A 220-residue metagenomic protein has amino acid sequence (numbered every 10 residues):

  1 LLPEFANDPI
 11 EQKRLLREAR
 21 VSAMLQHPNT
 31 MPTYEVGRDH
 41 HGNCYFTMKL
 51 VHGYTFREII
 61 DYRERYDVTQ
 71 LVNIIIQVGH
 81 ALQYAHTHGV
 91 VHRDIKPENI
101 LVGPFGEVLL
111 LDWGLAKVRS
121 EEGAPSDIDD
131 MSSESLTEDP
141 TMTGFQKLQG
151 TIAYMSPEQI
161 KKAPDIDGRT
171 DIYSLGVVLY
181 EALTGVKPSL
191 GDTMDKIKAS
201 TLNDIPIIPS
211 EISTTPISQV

Functional and structural regions predicted by a protein language model:
L2-M24: AlphaC helix of the eukaryotic protein kinase fold
P9, F105-E107, L111-P157: Activation segment of protein kinases
R17, L25-N29, H40, H52 (+1 more regions): Flexible N-lobe loop architecture of eukaryotic-like protein kinase catalytic domains
M24, I74-I75: Hydrophobic/aromatic scaffold residues of ePK-like serine/threonine protein kinase catalytic domains
T30, H52, I76, L82-Q83 (+4 more regions): C-terminal lobe helix-coil module of Hanks-type protein kinase domains
E35-G37: A short, aromatic-enriched beta-strand patch in the conserved N-lobe beta-sheet of the protein kinase catalytic domain
H41-T55: Conserved short submotifs of the Hanks-type protein kinase catalytic core that shape the nucleotide-binding pocket
T55-Y66: AlphaC helix of the protein kinase catalytic domain
